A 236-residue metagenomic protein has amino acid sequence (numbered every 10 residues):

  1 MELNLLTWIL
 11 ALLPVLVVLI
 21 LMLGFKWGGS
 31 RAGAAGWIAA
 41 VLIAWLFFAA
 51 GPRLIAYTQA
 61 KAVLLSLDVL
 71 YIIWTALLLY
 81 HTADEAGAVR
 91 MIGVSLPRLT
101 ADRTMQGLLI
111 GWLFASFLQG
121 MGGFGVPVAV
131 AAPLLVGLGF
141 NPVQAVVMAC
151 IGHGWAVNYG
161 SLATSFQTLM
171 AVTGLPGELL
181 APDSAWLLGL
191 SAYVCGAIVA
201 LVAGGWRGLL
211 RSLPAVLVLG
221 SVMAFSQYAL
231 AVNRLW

Functional and structural regions predicted by a protein language model:
M1-T7, K26-A32, A56-L67, E178-W186 (+1 more regions): Interfacial loop-to-helix junctions that mark the boundaries of transmembrane helices in multi-pass membrane
M1-T7, V94-D102, F117-Q119, R207-L217: Short, amphipathic, aromatic/basic-enriched membrane-interface segments that mark the entry/exit of transmembrane
W8-L12, A34, M105-L109, P182 (+2 more regions): Hydrophobic alpha-helical transmembrane segments
L10-L19, W27-A49, L70-A76, V216: Hydrophobic mid-bilayer segments of alpha-helices in multi-pass membrane transport proteins, especially secondary
P14, V18, G36-I43, Q119 (+3 more regions): Alpha-helical transmembrane segments of multipass membrane proteins
Q59-L138: Membrane-embedded alpha-helical segments and adjacent helix-loop junctions characteristic of multi-pass solute
Q106-Y193, G204-L210: Hydrophobic transmembrane alpha-helices that form the pore/transport pathway of multi-pass ion and small-solute
L201, S221-W236: Transmembrane helix-loop junctions at the membrane interface of multipass transporters and ion channels
